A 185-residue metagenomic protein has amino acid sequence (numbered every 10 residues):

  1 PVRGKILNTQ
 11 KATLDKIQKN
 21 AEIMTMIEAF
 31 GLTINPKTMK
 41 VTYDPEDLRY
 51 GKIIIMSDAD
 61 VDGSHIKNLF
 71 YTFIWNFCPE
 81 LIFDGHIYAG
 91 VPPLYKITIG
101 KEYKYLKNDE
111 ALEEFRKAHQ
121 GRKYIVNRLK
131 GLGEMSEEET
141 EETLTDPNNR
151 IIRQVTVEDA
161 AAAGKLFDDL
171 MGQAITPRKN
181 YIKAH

Functional and structural regions predicted by a protein language model:
P1-H185: Conserved phosphate-chemistry cores used by DNA topoisomerases
